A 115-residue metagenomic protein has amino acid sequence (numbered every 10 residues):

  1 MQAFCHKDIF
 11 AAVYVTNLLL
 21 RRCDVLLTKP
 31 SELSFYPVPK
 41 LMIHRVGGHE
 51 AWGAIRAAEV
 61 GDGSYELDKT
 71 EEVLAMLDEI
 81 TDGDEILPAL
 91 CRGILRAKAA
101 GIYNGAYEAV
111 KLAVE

Functional and structural regions predicted by a protein language model:
M1-E115: Nucleotide-activated sugar donor-binding and catalytic core shared by glycosyltransferases and related lipid-linked
